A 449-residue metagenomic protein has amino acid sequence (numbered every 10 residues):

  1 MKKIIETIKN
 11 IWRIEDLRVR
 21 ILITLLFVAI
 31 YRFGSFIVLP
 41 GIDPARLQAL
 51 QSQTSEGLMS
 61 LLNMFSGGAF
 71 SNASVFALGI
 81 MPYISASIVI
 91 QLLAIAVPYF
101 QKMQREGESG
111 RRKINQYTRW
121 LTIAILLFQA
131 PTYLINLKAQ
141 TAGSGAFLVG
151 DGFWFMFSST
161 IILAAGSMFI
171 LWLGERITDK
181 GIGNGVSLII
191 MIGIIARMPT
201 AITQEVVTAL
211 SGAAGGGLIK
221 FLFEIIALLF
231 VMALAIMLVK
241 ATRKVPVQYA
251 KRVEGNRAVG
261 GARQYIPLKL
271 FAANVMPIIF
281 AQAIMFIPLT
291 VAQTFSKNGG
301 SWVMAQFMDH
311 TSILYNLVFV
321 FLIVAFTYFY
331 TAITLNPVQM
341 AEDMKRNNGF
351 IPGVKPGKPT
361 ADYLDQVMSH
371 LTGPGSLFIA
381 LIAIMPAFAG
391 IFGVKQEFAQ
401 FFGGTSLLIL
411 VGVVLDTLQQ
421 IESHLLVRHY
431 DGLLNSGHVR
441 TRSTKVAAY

Functional and structural regions predicted by a protein language model:
M1-Q104, S109-Y449: N-terminal cationic and glycine-rich segments that engage phosphates or anionic surfaces
